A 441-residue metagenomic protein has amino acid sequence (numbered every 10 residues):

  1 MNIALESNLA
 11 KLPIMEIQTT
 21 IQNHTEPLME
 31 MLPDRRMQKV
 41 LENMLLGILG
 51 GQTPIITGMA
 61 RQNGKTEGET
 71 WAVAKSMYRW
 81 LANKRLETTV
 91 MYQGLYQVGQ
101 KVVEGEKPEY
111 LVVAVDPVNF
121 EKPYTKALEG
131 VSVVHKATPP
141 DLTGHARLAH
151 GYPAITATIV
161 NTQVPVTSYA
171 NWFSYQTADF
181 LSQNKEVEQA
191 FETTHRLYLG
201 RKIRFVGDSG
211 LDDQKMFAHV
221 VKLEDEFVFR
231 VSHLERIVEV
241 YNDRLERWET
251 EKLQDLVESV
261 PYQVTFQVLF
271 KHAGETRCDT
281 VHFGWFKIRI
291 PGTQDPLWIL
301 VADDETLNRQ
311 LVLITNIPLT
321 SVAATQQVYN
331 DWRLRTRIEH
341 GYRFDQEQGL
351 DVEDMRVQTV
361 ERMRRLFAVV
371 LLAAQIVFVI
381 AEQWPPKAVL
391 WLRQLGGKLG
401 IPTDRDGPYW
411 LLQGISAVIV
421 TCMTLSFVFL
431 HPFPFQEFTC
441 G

Functional and structural regions predicted by a protein language model:
N2-L45, L49-Q52, K107-E109, K126 (+1 more regions): Single, function-defining residue in the core of a domain
E42, I56-T57, A74: Short amphipathic alpha-helical segments
L45, Y78-T162, T280, G284-F286: Active-site-proximal, Lys/Arg-enriched surface segment that forms a nucleic-acid-binding/basic interface patch
I48-Q62: Short, charged amphipathic recognition helices of the HTH superfamily and cognate SANT/SANTA-like modules
N63-S76: Short, basic interhelical loop/turn and adjoining N-cap of the next helix at nucleic-acid- or acidic-partner-contacting
V73-R79, T359-R362: Short linear loop/turn motifs
K75, R79-A82, D304-T306: Active-site-proximal helix-loop elements at catalytic-domain edges
